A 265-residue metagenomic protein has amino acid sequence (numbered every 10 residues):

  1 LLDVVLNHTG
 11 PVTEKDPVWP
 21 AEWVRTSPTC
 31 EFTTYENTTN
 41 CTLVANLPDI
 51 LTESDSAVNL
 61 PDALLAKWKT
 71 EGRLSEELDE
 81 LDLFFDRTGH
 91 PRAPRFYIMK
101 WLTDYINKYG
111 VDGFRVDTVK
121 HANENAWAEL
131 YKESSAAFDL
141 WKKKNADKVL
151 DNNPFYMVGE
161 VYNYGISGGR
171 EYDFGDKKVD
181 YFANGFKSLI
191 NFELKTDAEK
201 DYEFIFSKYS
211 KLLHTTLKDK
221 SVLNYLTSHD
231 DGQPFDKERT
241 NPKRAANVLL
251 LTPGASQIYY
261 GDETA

Functional and structural regions predicted by a protein language model:
L1-Y109, E129-L130, S134, D139 (+2 more regions): Substrate-binding/active-site clefts of carbohydrate-active enzymes
P48, F155, L223-N224, I258: A broad, low-specificity signal marking well-ordered, structured residues that form hydrophobic/aromatic
P91-R92, P234-K237: Short, flexible loop segments at the rims of nucleotide/cofactor-binding pockets, characterized by
K100-V222, K237-N241, N247-T252, T264-A265: Active-site-proximal helices and loops of the catalytic beta/alpha 8
L226-Q233: Active-site neighborhood of divalent metal-dependent phosphoester/pyrophosphate hydrolases
G232, T252-S256: Short secondary-structure junctions and interdomain/linker hinges
S256-D262: Acidic/polar loop patches that form or flank catalytic/metal-binding clefts of enzymes that bind anionic ligands
